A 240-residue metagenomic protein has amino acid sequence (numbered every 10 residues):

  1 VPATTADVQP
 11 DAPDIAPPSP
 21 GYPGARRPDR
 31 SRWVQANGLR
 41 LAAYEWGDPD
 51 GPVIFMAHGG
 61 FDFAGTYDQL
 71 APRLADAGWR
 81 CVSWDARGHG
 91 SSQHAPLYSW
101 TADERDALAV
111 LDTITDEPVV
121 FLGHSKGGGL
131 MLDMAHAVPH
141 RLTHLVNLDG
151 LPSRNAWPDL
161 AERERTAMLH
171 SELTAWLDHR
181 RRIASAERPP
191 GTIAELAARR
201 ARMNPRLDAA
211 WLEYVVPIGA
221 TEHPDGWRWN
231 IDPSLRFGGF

Functional and structural regions predicted by a protein language model:
V1-I54, D76-W79, D116-E117, P152-S153: Alpha/beta-hydrolase fold catalytic core
V34-L39, D76, A86-L122, K126 (+2 more regions): Active-site loop/oxyanion-hole signature of alpha/beta-hydrolase fold enzymes
A42-Q93: Conserved HGGG/HGGXW glycine-rich cap/lid loop of the alpha/beta-hydrolase fold
D68, L108, L132-H136: Short, hydrophobic alpha-helix immediately C-terminal to the catalytic nucleophile
E117-R163: Conserved hydrolase catalytic core segment
L148-R188: A catalytic-pocket lid/entrance helix-loop region that shapes and gates access to the active site across common
E187-F240: Alpha/beta-hydrolase
